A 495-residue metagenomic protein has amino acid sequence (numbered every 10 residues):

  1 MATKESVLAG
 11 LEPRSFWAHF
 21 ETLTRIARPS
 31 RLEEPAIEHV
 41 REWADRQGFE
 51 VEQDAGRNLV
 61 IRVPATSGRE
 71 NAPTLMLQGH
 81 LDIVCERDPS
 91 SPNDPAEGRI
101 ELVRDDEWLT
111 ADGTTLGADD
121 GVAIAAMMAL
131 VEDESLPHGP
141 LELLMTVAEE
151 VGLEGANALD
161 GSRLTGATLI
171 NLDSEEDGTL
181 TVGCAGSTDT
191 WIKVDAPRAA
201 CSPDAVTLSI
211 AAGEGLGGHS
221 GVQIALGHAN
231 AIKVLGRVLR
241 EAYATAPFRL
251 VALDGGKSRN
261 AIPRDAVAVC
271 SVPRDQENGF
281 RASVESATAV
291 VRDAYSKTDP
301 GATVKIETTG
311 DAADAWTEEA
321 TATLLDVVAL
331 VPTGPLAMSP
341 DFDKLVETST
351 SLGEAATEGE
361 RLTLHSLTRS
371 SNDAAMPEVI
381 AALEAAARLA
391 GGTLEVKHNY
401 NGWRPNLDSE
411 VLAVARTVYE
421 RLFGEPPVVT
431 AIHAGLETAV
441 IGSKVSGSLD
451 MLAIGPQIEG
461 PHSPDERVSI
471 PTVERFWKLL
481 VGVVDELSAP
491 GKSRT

Functional and structural regions predicted by a protein language model:
A2-W108: Acidic/His- and Gly-rich active-site-bordering loop/insert found across diverse amide/peptide-bond hydrolases
E12-F16, P340, E347-E360, L367 (+1 more regions): Zn-dependent metallopeptidase/amidohydrolase metal-coordination segment
A27, E107-T110, E150-V151, A156-R369: Midchain, well-structured core segments that form catalytic/ion-binding scaffolds
R69-V151, A156-A167, T207, E318-T321 (+5 more regions): Active-site metal-coordination/substrate-binding segment of hydrolases, especially metallo-dependent peptidases
L81-I83, T115, L144-G152, D173-D177 (+3 more regions): Acidic, glycine-rich active-site loops and adjacent beta-strand->loop/helix elements that engage anionic groups
Q223, N230-L253, N399, P405-S448: Active-site-adjacent substrate-binding region of metalloamidase/peptidase-like peptide-processing proteins
H228-T245, R274-E277, A322-A329, A337-P340 (+2 more regions): His/Asp/Glu-rich mid-to-C-terminal helical/loop segments that flank catalytic regions of hydrolases
L345-A434: Substrate-recognition/cap regions that form aromatic- and gly/pro-loop-enriched pockets for small-molecule ligands
